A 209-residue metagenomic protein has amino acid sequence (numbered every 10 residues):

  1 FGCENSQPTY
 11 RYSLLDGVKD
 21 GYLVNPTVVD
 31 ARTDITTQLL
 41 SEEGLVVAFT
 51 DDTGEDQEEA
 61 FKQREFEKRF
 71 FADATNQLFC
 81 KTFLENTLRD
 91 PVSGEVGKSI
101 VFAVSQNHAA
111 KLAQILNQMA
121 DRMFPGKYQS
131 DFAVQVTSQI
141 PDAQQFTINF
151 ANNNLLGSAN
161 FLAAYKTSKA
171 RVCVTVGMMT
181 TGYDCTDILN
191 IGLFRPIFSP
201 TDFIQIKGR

Functional and structural regions predicted by a protein language model:
F1-G97, A113: Interdomain helical connector at the RecA1-RecA2 junction of SF1/SF2 helicase-like NTPases
N5-T9, L23-P26, V96, Y128-F132 (+2 more regions): Short glycine-/polar-rich loops that comprise or flank the Walker A/P-loop and associated switch/sensor motifs
S13, G17, F79, K111-L116 (+3 more regions): Alpha-helical scaffold elements adjacent to nucleotide-binding pockets in ATP/GTP-utilizing enzyme cores
Y22, T87, L116, A120 (+3 more regions): A generic secondary-structure signal for well-formed alpha-helical elements
R32-T37, Q106-H108, I140-P141, M179-T181 (+1 more regions): Conserved nucleotide-binding/hydrolysis micro-motifs of P-loop NTPases
E59-T175: Conserved C-terminal RecA-like helicase domain
R171-R209: A short beta-strand element within the Helicase C-terminal
